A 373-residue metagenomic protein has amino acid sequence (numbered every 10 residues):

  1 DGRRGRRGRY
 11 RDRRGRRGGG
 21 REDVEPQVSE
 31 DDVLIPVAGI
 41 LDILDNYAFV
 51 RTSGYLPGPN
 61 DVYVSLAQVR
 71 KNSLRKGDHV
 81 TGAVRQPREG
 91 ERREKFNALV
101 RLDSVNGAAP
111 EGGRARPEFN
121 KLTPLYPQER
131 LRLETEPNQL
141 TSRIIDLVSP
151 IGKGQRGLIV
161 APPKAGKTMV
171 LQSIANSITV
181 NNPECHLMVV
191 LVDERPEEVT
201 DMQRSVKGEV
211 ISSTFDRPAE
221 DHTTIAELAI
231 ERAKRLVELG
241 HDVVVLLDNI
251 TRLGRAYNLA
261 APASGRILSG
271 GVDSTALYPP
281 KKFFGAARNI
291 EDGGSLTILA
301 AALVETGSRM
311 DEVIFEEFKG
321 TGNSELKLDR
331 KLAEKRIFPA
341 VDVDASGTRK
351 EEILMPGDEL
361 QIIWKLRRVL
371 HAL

Functional and structural regions predicted by a protein language model:
D1-Y47, R51-P59, K76, E89: Acidic low-complexity intrinsically disordered regions
G58-N72: Beta-strand/loop nucleic-acid-binding surfaces
Q68, V84-E91, K164: Short, charged beta-turn/beta-strand-edge "cap" motif at the junction between a beta-strand and an adjacent loop
V69-T81: Short nucleic-acid-contacting surface segments enriched for D/E, G, S/T with interspersed K/R
L74, P87-I159: P-loop NTP-binding catalytic core
P137-E194, I230: P-loop NTPase nucleotide-binding module
A175-S177, L187-L373: P-loop NTPase catalytic core
